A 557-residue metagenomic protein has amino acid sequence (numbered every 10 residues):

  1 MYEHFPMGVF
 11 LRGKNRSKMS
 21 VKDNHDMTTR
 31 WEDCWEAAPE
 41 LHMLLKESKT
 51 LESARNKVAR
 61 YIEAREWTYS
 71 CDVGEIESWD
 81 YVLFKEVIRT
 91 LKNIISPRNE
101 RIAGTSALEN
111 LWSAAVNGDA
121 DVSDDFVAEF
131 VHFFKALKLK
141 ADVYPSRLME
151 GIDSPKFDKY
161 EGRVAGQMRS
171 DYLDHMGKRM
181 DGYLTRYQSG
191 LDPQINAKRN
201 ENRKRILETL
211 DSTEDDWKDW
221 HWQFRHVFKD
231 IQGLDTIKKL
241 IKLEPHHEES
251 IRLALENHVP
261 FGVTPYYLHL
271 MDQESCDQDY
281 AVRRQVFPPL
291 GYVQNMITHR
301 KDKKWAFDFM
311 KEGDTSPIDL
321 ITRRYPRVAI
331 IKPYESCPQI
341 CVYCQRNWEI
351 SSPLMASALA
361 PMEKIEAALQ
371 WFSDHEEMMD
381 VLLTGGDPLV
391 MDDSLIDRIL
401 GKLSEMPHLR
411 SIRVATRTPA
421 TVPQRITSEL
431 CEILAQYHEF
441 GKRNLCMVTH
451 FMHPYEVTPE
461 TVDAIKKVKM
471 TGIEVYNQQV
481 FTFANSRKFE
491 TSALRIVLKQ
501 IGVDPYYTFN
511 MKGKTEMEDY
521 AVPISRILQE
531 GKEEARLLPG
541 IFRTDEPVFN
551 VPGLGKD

Functional and structural regions predicted by a protein language model:
Y2-R323: Flexible, acidic/Gly-rich N-terminal and inter-domain linker regions that tether and position cofactor-handling modules
V259-Y267, Q339, I350, T416: Long, low-complexity hydrophobic alpha-helices enriched in A/L/V/I and glycine
V263, Q529-D557: C-terminal accessory regions of radical SAM enzymes
G313, Y325, A360-K364, L395 (+1 more regions): Short secondary-structure boundary/capping elements
D314-R346: N-terminal pre-triad scaffold of radical SAM enzymes
R327, E377-L382: Glycine-rich, often proline-containing surface loops adjacent to acidic residues and nearby aromatics that form
C344-S357: Iron-sulfur (Fe-S) cluster-binding segments and ferredoxin-like electron-carrier domains, especially [2Fe-2S]
I365-S373, D380, L389-L538: Conserved AdoMet/S-adenosylmethionine-binding subsite of the radical SAM
